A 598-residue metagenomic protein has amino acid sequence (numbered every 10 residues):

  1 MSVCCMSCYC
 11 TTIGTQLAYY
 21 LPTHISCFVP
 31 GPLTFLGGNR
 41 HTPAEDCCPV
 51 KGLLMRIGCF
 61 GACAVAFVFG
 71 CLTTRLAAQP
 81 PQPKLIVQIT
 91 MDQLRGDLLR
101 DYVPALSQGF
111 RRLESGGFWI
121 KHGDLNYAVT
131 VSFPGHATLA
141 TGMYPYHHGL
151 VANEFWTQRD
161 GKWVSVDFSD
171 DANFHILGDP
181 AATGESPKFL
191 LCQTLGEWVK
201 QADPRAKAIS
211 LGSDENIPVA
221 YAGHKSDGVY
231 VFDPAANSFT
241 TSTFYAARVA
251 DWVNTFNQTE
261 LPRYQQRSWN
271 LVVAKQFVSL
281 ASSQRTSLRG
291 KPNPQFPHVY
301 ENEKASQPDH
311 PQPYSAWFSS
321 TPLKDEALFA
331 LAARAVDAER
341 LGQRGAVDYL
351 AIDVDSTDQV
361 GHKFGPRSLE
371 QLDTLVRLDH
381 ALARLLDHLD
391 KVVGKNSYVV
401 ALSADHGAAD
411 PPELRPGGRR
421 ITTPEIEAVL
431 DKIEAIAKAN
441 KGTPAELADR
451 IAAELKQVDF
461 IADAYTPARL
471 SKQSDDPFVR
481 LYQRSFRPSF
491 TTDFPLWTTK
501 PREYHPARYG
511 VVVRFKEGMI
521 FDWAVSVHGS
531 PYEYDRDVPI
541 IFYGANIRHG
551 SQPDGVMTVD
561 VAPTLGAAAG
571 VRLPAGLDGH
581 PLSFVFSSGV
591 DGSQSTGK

Functional and structural regions predicted by a protein language model:
G61-C71: Bacterial N-terminal signal peptides
L76-F118: Active-site-proximal N-terminal segment of extracellular/periplasmic enzymes that hydrolyze or transfer
R95-D101, L125, P180-S186, S315-P322 (+4 more regions): Second-shell loop/turn segments in exported
R100-H148, R205-L211: Short, structured active-site-proximal loop/turn typified by the sulfatase FGly-forming signature C/S-X-P-X-R
I120-T138, S210-A220, D353-D355, A404 (+1 more regions): Short, solvent-exposed turn/loop segments enriched in Gly/Ser/Thr/Pro and often Arg
Y144, G149-A346, D355-H362, A453-D459 (+1 more regions): His/Asp/Glu-rich, glycine-adjacent segments that coordinate divalent cations and/or stabilize oxyanion chemistry on
K188-W198, A202, A208, S213-V219 (+5 more regions): Active-site neighborhoods of enzymes that stabilize oxyanions during catalysis
R377-G417, Y465, S474-D476, L496 (+2 more regions): Metal-dependent active-site segment of extracytoplasmic phospho-/sulfohydrolases and closely related
